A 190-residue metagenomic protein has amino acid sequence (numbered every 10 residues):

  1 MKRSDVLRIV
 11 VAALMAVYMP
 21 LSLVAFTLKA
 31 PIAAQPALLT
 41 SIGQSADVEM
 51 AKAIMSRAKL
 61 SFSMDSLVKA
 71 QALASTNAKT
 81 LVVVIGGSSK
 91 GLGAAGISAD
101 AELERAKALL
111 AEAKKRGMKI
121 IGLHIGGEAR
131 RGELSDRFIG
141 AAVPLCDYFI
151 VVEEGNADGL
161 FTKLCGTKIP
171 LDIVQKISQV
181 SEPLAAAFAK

Functional and structural regions predicted by a protein language model:
V10-S22: Bacterial N-terminal signal peptides
A25-A33, L38-T40, V151-K190: Charged, low-complexity C-terminal accessory regions
A30-A58: Short, charged N-terminal beta->alpha structural module
S56-T76: A short, well-structured beta->alpha microelement
A72-G86: Short, well-ordered secondary-structure micro-motifs within conserved domains or adaptor modules
G93-G117, L164-D172: A short, gly/pro- and small-residue-rich
E102-D136, S178-K190: Ser/Thr/Gly-rich flexible loops in soluble cytosolic domains mediating phosphotransfer, phosphorylation
R131-K163: Structural recognition of alpha->loop->beta junctions
